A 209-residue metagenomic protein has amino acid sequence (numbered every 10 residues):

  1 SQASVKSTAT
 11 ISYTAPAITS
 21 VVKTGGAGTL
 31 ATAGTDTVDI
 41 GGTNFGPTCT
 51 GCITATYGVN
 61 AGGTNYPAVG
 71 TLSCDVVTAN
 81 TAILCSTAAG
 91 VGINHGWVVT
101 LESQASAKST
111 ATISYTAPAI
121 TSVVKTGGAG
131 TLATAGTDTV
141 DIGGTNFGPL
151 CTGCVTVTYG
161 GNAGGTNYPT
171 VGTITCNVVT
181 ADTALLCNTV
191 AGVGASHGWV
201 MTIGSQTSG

Functional and structural regions predicted by a protein language model:
S1-C52, Q104-C154, G164-N167, S205-G209: Beta-strand/beta-sandwich contexts
A27-L30, S73-C74, T87, A129-L132 (+2 more regions): Beta-strand elements of modular eukaryotic interaction domains
I40, I83, W97, I142 (+1 more regions): Conserved RNP beta-strands of RNA recognition motif
T50-C52, T56-C85, T152-C154, T158-T183 (+1 more regions): Extracellular beta-sheet repeat scaffolds used for adhesion and glycan interaction
A88-I93, V190-S196: Surface-exposed, short loops/turns at beta-strand junctions within beta-sandwich domains
G96-T100, G198-T202: Extracellular recognition modules
